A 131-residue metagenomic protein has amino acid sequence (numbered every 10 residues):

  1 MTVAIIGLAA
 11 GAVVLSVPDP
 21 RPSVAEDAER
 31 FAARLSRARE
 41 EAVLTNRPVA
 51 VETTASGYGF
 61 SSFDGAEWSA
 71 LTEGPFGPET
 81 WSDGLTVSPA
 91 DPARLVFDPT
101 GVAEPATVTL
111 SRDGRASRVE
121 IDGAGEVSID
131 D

Functional and structural regions predicted by a protein language model:
M1-I5: N-terminal signal-anchor/signal peptide hydrophobic helix marking the start of the first transmembrane segment
L8, A12-L44, P48-D131: N-terminal helix-rich module
